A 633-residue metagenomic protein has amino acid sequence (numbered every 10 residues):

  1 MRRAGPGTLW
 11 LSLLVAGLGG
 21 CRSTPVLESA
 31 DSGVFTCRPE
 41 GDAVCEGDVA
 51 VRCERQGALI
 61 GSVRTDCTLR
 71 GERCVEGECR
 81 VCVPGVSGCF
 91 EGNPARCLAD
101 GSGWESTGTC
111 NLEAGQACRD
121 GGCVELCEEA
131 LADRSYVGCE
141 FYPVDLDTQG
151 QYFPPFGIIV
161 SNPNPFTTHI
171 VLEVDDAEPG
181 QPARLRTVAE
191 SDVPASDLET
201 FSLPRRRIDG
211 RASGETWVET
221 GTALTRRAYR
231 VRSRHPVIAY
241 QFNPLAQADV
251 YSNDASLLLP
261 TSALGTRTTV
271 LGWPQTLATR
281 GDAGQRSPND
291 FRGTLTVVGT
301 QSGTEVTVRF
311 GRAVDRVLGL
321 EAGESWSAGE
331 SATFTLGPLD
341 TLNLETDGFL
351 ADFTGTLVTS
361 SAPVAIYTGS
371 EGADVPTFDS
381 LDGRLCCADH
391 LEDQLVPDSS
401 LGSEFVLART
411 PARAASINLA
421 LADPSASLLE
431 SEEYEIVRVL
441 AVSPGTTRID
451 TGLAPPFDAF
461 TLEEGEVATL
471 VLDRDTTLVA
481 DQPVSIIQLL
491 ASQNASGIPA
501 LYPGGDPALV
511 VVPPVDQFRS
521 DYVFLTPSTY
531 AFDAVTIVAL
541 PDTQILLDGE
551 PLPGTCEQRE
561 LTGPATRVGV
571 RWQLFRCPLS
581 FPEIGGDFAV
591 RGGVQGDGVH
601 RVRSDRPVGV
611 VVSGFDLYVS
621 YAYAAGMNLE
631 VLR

Functional and structural regions predicted by a protein language model:
M1-R3, W10-C37, C79: Ser/Thr-rich, Pro/Gly/Ala-heavy low-complexity intrinsically disordered linkers and tails of secreted extracellular
C21-A30, V34-R38, V51-L59, T65-T68 (+2 more regions): Hydrophobic, helix-prone linear segments
A30-V34, E72-V83, G115-C127, R206 (+1 more regions): Short, surface-exposed secondary-structure junctions/capping segments
F35-D48, R80-P94, C127-S135: Disulfide-bonded cysteine-rich modules in secreted/extracellular proteins, activating on the conserved Cys frameworks
D42-V51, A58-G61, R70-E76, S87-E105 (+1 more regions): Extracellular, cysteine-rich, disulfide-stabilized repeat modules with beta-strand cores
I60-L69, W104-L112, Q241-P244, T368-E371 (+1 more regions): Short, tandemly repeated low-complexity microdomains enriched for cysteine and small residues
G122-R633: Extracellular lectin-like interaction modules
